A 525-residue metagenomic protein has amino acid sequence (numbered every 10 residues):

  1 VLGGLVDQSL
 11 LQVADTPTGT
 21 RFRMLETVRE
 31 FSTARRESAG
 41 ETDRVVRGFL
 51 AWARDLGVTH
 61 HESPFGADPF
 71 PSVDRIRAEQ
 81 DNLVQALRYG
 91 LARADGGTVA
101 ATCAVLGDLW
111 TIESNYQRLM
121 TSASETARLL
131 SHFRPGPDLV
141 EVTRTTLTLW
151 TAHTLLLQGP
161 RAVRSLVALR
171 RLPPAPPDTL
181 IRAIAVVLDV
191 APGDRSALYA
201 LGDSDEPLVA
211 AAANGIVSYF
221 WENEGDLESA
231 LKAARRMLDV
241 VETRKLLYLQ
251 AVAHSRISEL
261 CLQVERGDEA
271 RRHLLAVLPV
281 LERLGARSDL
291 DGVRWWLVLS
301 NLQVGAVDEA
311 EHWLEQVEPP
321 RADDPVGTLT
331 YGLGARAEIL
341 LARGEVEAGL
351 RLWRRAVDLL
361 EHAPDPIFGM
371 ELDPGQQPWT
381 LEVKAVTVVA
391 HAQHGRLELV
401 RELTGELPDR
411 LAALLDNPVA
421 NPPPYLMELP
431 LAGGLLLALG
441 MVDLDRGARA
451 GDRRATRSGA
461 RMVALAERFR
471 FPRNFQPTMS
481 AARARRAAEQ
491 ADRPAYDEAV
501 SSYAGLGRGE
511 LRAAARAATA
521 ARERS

Functional and structural regions predicted by a protein language model:
V1-A51, V99-G107, M120, S124 (+5 more regions): C-terminal boundary/linker of central alpha/beta nucleotide-binding cores
P17, R75, D95, I112 (+14 more regions): Short coil/turn linker motifs that delimit alpha-helical repeat modules in TPR/alpha-solenoid proteins
R21, T33-S63, R75-Q80, D95-V99 (+2 more regions): A eukaryote-biased feature capturing mid-to-C-terminal, repeat/solenoid-rich segments of large proteins, strongly
L50, H60, P71-H153: Short, well-ordered secondary-structure microsegments that present a prominent hydrophobic/aromatic side chain
L87-R88, S124-H132, L166-P174, L198-D205 (+6 more regions): Amphipathic alpha-helical segments of tetratricopeptide repeats
A100-N115, E141-G159, A175-S196, V209-D226 (+6 more regions): Tandem amphipathic alpha-helical repeat scaffolds
R161, A448-S525: C-terminal non-catalytic interaction modules
